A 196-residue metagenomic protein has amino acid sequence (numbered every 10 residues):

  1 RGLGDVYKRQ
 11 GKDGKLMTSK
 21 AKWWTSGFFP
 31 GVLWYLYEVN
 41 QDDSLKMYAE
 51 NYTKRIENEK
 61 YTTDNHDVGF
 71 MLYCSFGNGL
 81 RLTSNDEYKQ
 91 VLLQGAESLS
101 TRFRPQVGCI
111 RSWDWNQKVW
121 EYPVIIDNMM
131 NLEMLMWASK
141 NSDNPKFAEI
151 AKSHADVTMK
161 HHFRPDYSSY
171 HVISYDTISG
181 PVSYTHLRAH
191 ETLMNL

Functional and structural regions predicted by a protein language model:
R1, K46-T63, V91-R111, A151-S168 (+1 more regions): Long, well-ordered core segments of solenoidal/helical folds
G2-Q10, T185-T192: Conserved small/polar residues in nucleotide/adenosyl-binding loops
D5-S26, L36, Y48, I56-Y61: Internal amphipathic alpha-helical repeat/solenoid segments
K8-G14, T53, S112-K118, S174: Short linear capping/connector segments at secondary-structure termini
K22-Y37, D64-R81, Y122-K140, R188: Well-ordered alpha-helical segments within folded domains of soluble proteins
L36-E50, L80-L93, S139-K152: Structural helix-adjacent loops and short alpha-helical linkers that scaffold large soluble proteins
C109-Y170: Aromatic- and glycine-enriched pocket-lining scaffold segments that form the walls of small-molecule binding clefts
